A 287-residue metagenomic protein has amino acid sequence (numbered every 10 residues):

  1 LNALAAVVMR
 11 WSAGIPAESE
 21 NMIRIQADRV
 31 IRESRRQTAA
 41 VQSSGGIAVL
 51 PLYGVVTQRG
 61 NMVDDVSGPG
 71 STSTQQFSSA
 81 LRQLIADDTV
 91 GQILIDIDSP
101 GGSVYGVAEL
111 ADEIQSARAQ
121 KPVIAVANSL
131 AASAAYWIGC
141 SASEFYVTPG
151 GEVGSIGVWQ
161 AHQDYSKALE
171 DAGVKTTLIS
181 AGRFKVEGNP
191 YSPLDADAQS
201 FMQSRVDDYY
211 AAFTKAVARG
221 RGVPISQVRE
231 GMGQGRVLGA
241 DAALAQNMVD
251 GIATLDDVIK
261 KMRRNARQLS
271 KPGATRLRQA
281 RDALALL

Functional and structural regions predicted by a protein language model:
L1-L287: N-terminal organellar transit peptides
